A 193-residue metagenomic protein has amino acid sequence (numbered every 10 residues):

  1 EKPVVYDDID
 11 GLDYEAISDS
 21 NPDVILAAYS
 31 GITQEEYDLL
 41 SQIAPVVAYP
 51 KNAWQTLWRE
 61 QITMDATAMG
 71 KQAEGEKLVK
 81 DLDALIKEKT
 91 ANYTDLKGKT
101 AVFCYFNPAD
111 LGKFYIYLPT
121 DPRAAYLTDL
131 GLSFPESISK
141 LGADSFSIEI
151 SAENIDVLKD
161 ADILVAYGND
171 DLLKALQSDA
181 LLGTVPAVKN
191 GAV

Functional and structural regions predicted by a protein language model:
E1-A68: Acidic/His-rich segments in extracytoplasmic proteins that coordinate ligands and/or metal ions
Y6-Y14, L141-A152: Short helix-initiation/N-cap motifs at beta->coil->alpha
Y14-N21, E149-D160: Short helices/loops that flank or line small-molecule/ion binding pockets
V24-A28, V47-A48, A101-C104, I163-A166 (+1 more regions): Structural recognition of the beta-strand scaffold that forms the well-ordered cores of secreted hydrolase catalytic
S30-T33, N52-Q55, F106-L111, N169-L173: Solvent-exposed loop/turn segments at secondary-structure junctions within structured extracellular/periplasmic domains
D38-D110: Extracytoplasmic substrate-binding proteins
T67, L158-V193: Structured C-terminal subdomain patch of bacterial secreted/periplasmic proteins
K113-F146: Alpha-helical, coiled-coil/dimerization segments enriched in small aliphatic residues
